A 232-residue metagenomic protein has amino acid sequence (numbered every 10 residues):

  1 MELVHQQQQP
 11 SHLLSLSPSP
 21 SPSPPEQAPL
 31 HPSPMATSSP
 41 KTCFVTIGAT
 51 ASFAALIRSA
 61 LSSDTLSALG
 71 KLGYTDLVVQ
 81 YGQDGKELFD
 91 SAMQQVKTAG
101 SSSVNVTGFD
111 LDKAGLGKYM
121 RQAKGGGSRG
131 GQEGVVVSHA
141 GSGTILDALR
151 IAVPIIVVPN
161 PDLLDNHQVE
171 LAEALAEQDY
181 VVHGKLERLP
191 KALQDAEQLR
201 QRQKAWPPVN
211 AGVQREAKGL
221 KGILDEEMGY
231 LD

Functional and structural regions predicted by a protein language model:
E2-H5, P10-L16, P24-E133: Donor-nucleotide binding loops and adjacent catalytic segments primarily of GT-B fold Leloir glycosyltransferases
L3-H5, P29, E197-D232: C-terminal amphipathic helix plus adjacent low-complexity, charged tail appended to glycosyltransferase catalytic
V78, T107-F109, V137, I156 (+1 more regions): Hydrophobic/aromatic beta-strand patches that form the interior of the parallel beta-sheet core in alpha/beta enzyme
T107-L111, Y180-A192: Short acidic-hydrophobic, aromatic-tinged amphipathic segments that line or gate anion-handling sites
M120-L164: A donor-sugar binding/catalytic signature common to diverse glycosyltransferases and related nucleotide-sugar
R150, N160-H183: Active-site-proximal loop->helix
V153-P154, A174, Q201: Acidic/polar active-site rim loop that often engages polyanionic ligands
